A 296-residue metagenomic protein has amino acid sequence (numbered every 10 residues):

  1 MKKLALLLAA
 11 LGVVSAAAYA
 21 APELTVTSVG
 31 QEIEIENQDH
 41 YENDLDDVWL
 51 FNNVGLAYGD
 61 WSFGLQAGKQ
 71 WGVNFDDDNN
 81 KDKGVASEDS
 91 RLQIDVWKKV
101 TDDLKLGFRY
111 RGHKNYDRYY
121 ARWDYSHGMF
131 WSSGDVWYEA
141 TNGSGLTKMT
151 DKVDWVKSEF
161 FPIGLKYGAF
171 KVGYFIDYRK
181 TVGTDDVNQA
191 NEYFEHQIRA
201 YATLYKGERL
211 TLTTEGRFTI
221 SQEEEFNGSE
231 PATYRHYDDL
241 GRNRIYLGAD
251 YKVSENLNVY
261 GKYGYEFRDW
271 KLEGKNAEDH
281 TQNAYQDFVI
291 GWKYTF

Functional and structural regions predicted by a protein language model:
M1-A20: Gram-negative bacterial Sec-dependent N-terminal signal peptides
Y19-N80, D287, K293: Short glycine/proline- and aromatic-enriched beta-strand/turn motifs that initiate or cap beta-hairpins
L24, D60-L65, K99-L106, G128-V136 (+4 more regions): Repeated loop/turn-to-beta-strand initiation elements of outer-membrane beta-barrel proteins
S28-N37, L65-K69, L106-G112, G134-S144 (+3 more regions): Transmembrane beta-barrel strands of outer-membrane/channel proteins
D44-L50, A86-L92, N115-Y119, D151-E159 (+3 more regions): Residues that define the transmembrane beta-barrel architecture of outer-membrane proteins
N52-Y58, I94-K98, A121-H127, S158-Y167 (+5 more regions): Residues on the lipid-exposed face of transmembrane beta-strands in outer-membrane beta-barrel proteins
S133-Y234: Detector for outer-membrane/organellar transmembrane beta-barrel domains, recognizing the amphipathic beta-strand
Y251, Y265, H280-F296: Outer-membrane beta-barrel "beta-signal"
